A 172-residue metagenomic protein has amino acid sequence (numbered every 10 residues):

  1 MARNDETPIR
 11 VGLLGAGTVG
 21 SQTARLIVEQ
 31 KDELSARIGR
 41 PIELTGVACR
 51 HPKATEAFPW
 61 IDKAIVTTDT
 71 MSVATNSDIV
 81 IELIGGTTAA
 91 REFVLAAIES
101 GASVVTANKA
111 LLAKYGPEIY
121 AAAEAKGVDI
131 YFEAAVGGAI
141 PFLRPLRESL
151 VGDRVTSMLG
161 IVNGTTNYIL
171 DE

Functional and structural regions predicted by a protein language model:
A2-S100: N-terminal glycine-/serine-/threonine-rich beta1-alpha1-beta2 phosphate-ribose binding loop of Rossmann-like
A24-R25, A57-W60, G116-I119, P141-E148 (+1 more regions): Short acidic, glycine/serine/threonine-rich loops at helix termini
I27, K31, A123, L150: Active-site catalytic pocket residues across diverse enzymes, especially alpha/beta-hydrolases
A48-K53, V136-G138, I161-N167: Glycine-rich beta-alpha junction loops
G85-T87, A110, N163: Short glycine-rich anion-binding loops that position phosphate/pyrophosphate groups of nucleotides and phosphorylated
A89-S100, K109-E148: Rossmann-fold NAD(P)-binding glycine/threonine-rich loop
V104-V105: A short hydrophobic/small-residue beta-strand
E148-E172: Conserved anion/nucleotide-ligand pocket segment
